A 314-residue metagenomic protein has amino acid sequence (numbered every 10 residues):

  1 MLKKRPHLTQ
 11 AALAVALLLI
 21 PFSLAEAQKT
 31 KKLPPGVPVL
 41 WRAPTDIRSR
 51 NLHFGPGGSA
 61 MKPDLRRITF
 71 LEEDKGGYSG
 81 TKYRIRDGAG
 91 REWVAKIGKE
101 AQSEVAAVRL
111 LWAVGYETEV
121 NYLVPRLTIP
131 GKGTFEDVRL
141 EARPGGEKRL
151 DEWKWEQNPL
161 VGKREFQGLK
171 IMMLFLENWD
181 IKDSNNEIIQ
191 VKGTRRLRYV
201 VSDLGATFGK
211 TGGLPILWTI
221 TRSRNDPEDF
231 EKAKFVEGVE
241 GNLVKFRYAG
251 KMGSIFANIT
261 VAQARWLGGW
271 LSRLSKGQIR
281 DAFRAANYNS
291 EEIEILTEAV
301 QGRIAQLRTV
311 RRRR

Functional and structural regions predicted by a protein language model:
L2-A12: Bacterial N-terminal signal peptides that target proteins for export
A12-L71, D87-G90, K276-R314: Regulatory N- and C-terminal appendages and interdomain linkers associated with kinase/kinase-like NTP transferase
P56-E156: Conserved ATP-binding subdomain of kinase catalytic cores across diverse folds
G77, K99-S103, L160-Q167, W179 (+4 more regions): Extracytoplasmic/periplasmic, Sec-exported soluble proteins
K82, E104-V108, L169-M172, R280 (+2 more regions): Extracytoplasmic/secreted envelope proteins and their assembly/folding machinery, especially bacterial periplasmic
S103, D151-R222: Conserved kinase catalytic-core segment
L111, D180, V300: Divalent metal-coordination and catalytic microenvironments
G193-R314: C-terminal catalytic region of ATP-dependent kinase domains
